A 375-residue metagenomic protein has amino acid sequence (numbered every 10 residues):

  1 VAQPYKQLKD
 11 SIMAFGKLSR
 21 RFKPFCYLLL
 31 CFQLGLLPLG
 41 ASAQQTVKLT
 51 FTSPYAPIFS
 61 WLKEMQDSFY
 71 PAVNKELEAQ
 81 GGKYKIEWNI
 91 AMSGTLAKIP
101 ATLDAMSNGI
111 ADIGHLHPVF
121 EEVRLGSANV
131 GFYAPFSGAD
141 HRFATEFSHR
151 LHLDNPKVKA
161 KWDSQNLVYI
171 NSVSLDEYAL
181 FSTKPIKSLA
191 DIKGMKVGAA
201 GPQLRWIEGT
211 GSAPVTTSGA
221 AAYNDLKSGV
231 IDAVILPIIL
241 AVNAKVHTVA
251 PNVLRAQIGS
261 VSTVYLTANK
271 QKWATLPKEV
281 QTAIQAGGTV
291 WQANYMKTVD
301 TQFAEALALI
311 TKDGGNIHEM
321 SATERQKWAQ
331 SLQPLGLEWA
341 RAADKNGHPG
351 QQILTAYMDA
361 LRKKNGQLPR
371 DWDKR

Functional and structural regions predicted by a protein language model:
V1-I12: Short, Lys/Arg-enriched N-terminal segments with co-localized hydrophobic residues within the first ~10-30 amino acids
S11-L28: Bacterial N-terminal signal peptides that target proteins for export
C26-L37: Bacterial N-terminal signal peptides
L37-A43: Sec/Tat signal peptide C-region and signal peptidase I cleavage site
Q44-F143, A160-R375: N-terminal secretory/targeting leader peptides
H141-K159: A gly/proline- and charged-residue-enriched helix-loop-helix capping module
